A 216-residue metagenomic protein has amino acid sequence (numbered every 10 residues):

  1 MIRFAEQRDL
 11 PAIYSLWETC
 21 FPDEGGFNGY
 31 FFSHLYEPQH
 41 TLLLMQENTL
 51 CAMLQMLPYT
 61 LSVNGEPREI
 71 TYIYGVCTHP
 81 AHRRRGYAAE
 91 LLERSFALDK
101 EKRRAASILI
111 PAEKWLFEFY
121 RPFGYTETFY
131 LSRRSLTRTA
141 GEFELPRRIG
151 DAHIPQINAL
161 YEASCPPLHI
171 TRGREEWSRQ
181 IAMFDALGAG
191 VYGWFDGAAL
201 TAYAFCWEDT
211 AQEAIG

Functional and structural regions predicted by a protein language model:
M1-R3: Extreme N-terminal starter segment of soluble prokaryotic enzymes
L10, W17-S62, P167-V191: Active-site rim helix/loop that mediates acceptor-substrate recognition in acyltransferases
L43, T49-T60, I70-C77, I108 (+2 more regions): Conserved beta-strand in the GNAT
I73-R83, A211-G216: A short, internal acetyl-CoA/4′-phosphopantetheine-binding micro-motif in the GNAT/acyltransferase core
G75-T78, R84-A97: Conserved acetyl-CoA-binding loop-helix of GNAT-fold acetyltransferases
L92, D99-A112: Conserved GNAT acetyl-CoA-binding A-motif
F119-Y125: Conserved active-site tyrosine of GNAT-family acetyltransferases
E127-G216: Amide-forming acyltransferase catalytic core, primarily the GNAT-like/NAT-type and related acyltransferase folds
